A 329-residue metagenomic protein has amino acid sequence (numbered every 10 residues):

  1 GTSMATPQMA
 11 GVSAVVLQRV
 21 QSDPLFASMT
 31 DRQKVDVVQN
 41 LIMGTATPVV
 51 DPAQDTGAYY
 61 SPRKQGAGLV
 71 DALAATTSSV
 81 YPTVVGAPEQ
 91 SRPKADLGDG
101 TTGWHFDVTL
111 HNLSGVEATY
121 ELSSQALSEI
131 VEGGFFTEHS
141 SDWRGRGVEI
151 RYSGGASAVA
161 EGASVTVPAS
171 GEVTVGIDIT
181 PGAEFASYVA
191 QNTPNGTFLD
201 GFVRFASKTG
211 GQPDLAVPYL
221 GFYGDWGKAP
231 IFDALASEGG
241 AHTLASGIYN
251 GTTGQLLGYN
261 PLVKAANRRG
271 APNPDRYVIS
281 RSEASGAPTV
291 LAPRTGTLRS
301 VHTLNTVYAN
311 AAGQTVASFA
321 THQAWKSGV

Functional and structural regions predicted by a protein language model:
G1-T56, S187: Hydrolase catalytic cores
A27-M29, A58-A183, P230-S300, K326: Secreted peptidase-domain scaffold signal
G100-D107, N192-F202: Short, solvent-exposed loop/turn segments enriched in Ser/Thr/Gly
Q125-I130, V307-T315: Change "in extracellular beta-sheet-rich domains … of secreted and cell-surface proteins" to "in beta-sheet-rich domains
T180-P194: Short, surface-exposed loop/turn segments at beta-strand-coil junctions that are enriched for proline with nearby
P213-P218: Extracellular and select intracellular beta-sandwich modules with Ser/Thr-enriched, small-residue motifs on
F222-A229: Extracellular interdomain linker/stem segments of modular secreted and single-pass surface proteins
